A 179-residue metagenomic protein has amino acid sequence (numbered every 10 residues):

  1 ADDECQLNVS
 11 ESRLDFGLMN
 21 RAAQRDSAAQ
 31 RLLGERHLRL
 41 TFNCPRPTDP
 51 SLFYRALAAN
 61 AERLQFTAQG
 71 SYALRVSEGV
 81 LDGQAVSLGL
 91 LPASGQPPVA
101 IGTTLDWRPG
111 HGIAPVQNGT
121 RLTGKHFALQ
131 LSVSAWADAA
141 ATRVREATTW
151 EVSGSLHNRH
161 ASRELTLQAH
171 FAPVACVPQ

Functional and structural regions predicted by a protein language model:
A1-Q179: Mature extracellular/passenger domains of Gram-negative fimbrial/pilin and adhesin proteins
